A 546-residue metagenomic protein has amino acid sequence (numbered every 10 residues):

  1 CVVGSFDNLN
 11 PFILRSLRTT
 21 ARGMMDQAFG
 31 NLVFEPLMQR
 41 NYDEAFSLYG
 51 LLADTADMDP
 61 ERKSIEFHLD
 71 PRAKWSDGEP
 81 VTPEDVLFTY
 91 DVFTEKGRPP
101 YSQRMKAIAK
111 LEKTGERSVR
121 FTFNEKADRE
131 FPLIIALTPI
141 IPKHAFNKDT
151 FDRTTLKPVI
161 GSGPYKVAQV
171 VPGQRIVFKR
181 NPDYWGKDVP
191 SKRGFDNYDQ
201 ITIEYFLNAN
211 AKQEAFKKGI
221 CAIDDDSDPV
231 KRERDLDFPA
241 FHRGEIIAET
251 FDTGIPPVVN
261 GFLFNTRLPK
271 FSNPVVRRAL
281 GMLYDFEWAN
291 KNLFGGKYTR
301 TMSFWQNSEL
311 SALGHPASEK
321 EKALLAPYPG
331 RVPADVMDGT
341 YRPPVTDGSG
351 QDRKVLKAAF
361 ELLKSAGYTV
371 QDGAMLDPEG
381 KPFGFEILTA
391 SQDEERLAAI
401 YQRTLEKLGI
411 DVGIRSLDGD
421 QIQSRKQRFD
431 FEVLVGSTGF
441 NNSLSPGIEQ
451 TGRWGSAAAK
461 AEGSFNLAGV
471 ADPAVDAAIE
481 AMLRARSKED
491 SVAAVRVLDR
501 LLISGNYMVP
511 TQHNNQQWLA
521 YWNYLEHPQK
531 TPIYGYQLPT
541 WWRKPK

Functional and structural regions predicted by a protein language model:
C1, T82-T89, E116-T122, G163-P164 (+8 more regions): Alpha-helical secondary-structure segments
C1-P60, D91, I160: N-terminal lobe/hinge region of extracytoplasmic solute-binding protein
A28, N41-D43, I135-Q200, L207-A211 (+2 more regions): Gly/Pro-rich hinge or "lid" segments in bacterial periplasmic/extracellular proteins
A28-F29, V171-I176, R180, L283-G339 (+3 more regions): Detector for C-terminal structural segments
D54-R98, T114, R120-T122, K212-A215 (+2 more regions): Aromatic- and charge-enriched surface segment that lines or borders ligand/interaction sites
H68, S102-F146, P164-V171, H315-Y328: Surface-exposed binding/hinge segments that line and control ligand-binding clefts or catalytic entry sites
D70, R153, G186-D237, R278 (+4 more regions): Ligand-site clamp/hinge motif
F93, K110-K113, A168-K179, E204-L268 (+4 more regions): Extracellular/periplasmic solute-recognition and catalytic clefts
